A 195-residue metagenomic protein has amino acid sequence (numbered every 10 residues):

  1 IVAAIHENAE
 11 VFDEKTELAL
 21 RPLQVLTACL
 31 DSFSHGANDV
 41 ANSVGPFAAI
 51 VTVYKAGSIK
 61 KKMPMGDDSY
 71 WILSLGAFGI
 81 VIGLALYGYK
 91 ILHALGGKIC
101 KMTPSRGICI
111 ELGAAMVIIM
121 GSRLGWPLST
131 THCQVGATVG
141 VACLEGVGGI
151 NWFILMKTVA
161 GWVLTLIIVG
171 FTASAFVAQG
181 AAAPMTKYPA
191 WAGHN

Functional and structural regions predicted by a protein language model:
I1-N195: Multi-pass alpha-helical transmembrane bundle typical of ion/small-solute transporters and intramembrane aspartyl
